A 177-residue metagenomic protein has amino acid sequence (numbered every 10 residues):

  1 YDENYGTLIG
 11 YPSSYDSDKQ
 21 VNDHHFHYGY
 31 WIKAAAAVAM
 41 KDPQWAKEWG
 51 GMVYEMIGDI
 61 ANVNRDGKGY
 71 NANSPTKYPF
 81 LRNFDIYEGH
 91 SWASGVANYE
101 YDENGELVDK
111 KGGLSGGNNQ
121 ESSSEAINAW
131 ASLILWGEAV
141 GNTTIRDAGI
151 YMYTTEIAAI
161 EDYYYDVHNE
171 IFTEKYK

Functional and structural regions predicted by a protein language model:
Y1-A139, I145-R146: Catalytic cores of extracellular degradative/oxidative enzymes
E138-D162: Catalytic-core region of carbohydrate-active enzymes that cleave or remodel glycosidic bonds
I157-K177: CBM-like carbohydrate-recognition segments
